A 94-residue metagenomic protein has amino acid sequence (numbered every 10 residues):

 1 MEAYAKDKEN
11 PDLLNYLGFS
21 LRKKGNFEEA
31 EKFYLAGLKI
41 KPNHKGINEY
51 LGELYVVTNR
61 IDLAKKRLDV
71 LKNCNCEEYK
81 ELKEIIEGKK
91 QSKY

Functional and structural regions predicted by a protein language model:
K6, I40, L71-C74: Structural marker of alpha-solenoid helical repeat scaffolds
N10, H44, C76-Y79: Residue-level recognition of tetratricopeptide repeat
K65-Y94: Terminal, low-structured helical/coil segments at or just beyond the last alpha-helical repeat
